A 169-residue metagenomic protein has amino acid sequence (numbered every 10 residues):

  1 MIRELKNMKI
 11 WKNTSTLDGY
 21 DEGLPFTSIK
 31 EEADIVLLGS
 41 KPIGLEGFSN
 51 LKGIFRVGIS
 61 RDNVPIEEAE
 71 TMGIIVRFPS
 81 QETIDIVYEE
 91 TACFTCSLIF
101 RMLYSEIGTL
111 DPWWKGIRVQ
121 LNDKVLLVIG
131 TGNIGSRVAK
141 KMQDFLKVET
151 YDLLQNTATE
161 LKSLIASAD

Functional and structural regions predicted by a protein language model:
M1, G116-D169: Rossmann-like dinucleotide/phosphate-binding beta-alpha-beta segment
M1-L38, V138, Q143-Y151, N156-A158: N-terminal glycine-/charge-rich "phosphate-binding" loop or analogous flexible N-terminal tail
L5-N7, L51, N122-L126: Phosphate-coordination loops involved in phosphoryl transfer and adenosine-cofactor binding
D21, L45-F48, P65-E67, A139-K140 (+1 more regions): Short amphipathic alpha-helical segments and helix-helix/interface helices
I29-E31, F48, L164-S167: A short, aliphatic-rich alpha-helical micro-motif
D34-I35, G53, V125, D169: Structural motif
I35-I107: Phosphate/diphosphate ligand-binding glycine-rich loop within oxidoreductases
G108-R118: Short helix/loop segment immediately N-terminal to the Walker
